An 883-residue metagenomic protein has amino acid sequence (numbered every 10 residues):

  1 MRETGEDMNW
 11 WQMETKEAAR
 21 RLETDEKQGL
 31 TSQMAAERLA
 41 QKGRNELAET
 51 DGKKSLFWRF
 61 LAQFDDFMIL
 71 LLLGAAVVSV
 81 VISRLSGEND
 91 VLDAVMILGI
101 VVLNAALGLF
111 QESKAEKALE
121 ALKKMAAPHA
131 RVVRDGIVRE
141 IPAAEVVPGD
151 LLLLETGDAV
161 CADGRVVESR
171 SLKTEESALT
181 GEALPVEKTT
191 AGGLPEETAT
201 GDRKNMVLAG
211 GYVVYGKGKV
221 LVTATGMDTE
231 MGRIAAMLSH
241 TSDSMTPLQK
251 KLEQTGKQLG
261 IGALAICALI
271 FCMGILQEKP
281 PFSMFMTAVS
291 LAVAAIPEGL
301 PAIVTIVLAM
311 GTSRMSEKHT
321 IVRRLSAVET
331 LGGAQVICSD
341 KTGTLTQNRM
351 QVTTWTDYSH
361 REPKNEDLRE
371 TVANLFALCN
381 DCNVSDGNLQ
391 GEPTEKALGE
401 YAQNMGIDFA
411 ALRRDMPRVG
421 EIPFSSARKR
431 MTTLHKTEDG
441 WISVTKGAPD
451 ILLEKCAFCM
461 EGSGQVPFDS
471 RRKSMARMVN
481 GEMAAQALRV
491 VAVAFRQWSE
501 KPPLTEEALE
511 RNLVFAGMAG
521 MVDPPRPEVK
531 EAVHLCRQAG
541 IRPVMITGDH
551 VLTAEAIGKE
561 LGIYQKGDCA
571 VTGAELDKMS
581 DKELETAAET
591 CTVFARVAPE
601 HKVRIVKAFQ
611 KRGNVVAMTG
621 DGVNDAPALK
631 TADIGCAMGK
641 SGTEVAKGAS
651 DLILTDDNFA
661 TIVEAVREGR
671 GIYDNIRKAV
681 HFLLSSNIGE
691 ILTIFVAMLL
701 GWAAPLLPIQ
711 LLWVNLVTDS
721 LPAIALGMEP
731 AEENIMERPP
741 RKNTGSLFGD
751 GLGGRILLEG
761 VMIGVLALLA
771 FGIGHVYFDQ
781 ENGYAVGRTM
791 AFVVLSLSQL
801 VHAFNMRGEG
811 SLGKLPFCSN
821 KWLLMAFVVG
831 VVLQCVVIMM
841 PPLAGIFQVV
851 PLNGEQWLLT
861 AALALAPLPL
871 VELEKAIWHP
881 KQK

Functional and structural regions predicted by a protein language model:
M1-E737, L747-F748, V761, H775-V776 (+3 more regions): Conserved cytosolic headpiece of P-type ATPases
T718, I763-G764, R788-A803: Generic alpha-helical transmembrane segments
K742-V761, G783-M790: Membrane-water interface at loop-to-transmembrane-helix junctions
A770-I773, S796: C-terminal substrate-binding/catalytic lobe of Rossmann-fold NAD(P)-dependent dehydrogenases
